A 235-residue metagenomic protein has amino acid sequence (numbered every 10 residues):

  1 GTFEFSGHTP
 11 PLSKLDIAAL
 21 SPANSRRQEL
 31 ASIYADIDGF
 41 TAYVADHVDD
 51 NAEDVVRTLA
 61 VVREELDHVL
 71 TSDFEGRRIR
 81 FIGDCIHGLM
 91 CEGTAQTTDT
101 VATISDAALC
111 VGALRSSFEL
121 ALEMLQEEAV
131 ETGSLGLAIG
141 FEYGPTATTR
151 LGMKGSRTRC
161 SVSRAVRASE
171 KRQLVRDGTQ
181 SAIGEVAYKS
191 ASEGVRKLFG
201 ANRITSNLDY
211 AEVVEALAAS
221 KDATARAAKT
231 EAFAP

Functional and structural regions predicted by a protein language model:
G1-A18, R157-T158, A168, G178-P235: Intrinsically disordered, glycine/charged-rich C-terminal tails and inter-domain linkers that flank nucleotidyl cyclase
A19-D106: Catalytic NTP-binding/metal-coordinating core of nucleotidyl cyclase/transferase enzymes
Y34, G140, A182: Short aromatic/basic micro-patch
D38, G144, V186: Anionic group-transfer/hydrolysis microenvironments
E64-H68, S72, D106, G112-T132 (+1 more regions): Acidic, metal/cofactor-coordinating or nucleic-acid-engaging core segments within structured domains
F74-A102, A121-S161: Catalytic core of nucleotidyl cyclases, primarily class III adenylyl/guanylyl cyclases
S161-K171: Gly/Ser/Thr-rich active-site loops/lids in small-molecule metabolic enzymes that frequently grip phosphoryl groups
